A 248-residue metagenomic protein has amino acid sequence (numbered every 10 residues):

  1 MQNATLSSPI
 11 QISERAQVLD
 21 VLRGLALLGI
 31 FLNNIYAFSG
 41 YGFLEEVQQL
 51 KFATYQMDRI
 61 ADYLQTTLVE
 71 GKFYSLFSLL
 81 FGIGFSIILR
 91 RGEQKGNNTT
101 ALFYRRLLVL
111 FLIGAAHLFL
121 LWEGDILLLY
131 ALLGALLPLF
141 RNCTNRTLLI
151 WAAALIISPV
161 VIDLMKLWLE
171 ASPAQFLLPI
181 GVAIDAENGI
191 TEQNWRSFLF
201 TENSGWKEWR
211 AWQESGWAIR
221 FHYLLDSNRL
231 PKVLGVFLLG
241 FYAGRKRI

Functional and structural regions predicted by a protein language model:
Q2-I83, I88: N-terminal signal-anchor module of multipass membrane proteins
I12, A16, K51, Y55 (+6 more regions): Membrane-helix interfacial "entry" motifs
F31, I157, F237-G240: Hydrophobic residues within the alpha-helical transmembrane core of Major Facilitator Superfamily
N34-Y41, V160, L164-A171, A243: Transmembrane helix-loop junctions and nearby membrane-interface residues
A53-R59, R105-L110, R210-E214: Active-site-adjacent bridging/hinge elements
S75-R90, L128-L139, N228-I248: Specific transmembrane alpha-helix
S86-I87, R91-K166: Internal alpha-helical transmembrane segments
A154-G235: Long hydrophobic alpha-helical segments that form multi-pass transmembrane helix bundles in integral membrane proteins
